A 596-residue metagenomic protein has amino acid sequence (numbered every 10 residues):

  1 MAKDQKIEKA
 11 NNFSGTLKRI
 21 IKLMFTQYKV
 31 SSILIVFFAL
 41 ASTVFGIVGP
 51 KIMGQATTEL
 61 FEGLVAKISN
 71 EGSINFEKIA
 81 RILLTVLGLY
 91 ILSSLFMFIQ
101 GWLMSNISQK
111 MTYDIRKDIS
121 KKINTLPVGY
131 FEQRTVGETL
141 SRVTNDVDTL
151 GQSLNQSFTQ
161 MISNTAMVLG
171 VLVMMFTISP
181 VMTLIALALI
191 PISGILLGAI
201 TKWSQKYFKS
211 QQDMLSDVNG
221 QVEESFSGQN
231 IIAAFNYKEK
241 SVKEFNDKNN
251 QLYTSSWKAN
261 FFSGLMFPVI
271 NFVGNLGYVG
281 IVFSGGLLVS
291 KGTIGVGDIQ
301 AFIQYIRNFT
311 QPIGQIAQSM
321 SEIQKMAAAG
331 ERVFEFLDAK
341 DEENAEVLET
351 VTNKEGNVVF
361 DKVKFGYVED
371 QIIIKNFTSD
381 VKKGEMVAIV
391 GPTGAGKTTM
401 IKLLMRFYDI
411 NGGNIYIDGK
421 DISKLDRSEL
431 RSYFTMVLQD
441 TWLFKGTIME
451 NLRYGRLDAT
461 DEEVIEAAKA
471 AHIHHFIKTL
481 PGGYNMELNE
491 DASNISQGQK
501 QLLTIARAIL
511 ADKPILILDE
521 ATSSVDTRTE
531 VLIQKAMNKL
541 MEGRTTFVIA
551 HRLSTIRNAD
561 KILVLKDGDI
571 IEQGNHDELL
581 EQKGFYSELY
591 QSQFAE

Functional and structural regions predicted by a protein language model:
M1-G46, F61-I82, I99-M104, S108 (+7 more regions): Membrane-integrated ABC transporters
A2-A10, Q109, K117-S141, N145-V147 (+6 more regions): Short intracellular "coupling" helices and adjacent cytoplasmic loop segments at the cytosolic face of multi-pass
K22, T26-K29, V128-G129, V147-L154 (+8 more regions): An intracellular "coupling" helix at the cytosolic face of ABC transporter transmembrane type-1 domains
Q27, S31-V44, L89, Q156-S210 (+2 more regions): Transmembrane helices of ABC transporter permease
V30-Q55, V86, G101-S105, G151-A166 (+3 more regions): Alpha-helical segments in transporter systems
G49, M53, Q100, M104 (+8 more regions): Hydrophobic/aromatic residues in alpha-helical transmembrane segments
M174-A188, K258-E331, F336-L337: Helix-loop-helix
A345, V351-E596: ABC-type nucleotide-binding domain
